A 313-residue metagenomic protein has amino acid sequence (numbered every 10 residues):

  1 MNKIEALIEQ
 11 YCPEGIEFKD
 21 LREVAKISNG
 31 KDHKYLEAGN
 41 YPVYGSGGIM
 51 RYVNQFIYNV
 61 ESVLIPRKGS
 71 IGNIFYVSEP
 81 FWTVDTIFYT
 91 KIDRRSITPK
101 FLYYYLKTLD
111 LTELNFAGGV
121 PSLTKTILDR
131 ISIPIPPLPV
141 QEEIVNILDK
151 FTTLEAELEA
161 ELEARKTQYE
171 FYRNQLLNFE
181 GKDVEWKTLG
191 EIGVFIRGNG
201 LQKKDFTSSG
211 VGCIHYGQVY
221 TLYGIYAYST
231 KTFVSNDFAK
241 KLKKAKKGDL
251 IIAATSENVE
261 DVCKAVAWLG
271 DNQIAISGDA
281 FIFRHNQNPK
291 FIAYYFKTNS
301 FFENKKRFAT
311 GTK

Functional and structural regions predicted by a protein language model:
M1, G15-E17, D129-K166, E170 (+2 more regions): Amphipathic alpha-helical segments
M1-Y11, K68: Accessory (non-catalytic) regions of SAM-dependent nucleic-acid methyltransferases and partner specificity/recognition
E5, H33-Y35, I71-S78, I87 (+7 more regions): Intrinsic, low-complexity N-terminal interaction/targeting segments
Q10-V43, F179-N199: Non-catalytic DNA-recognition/assembly elements of restriction-modification systems
I16, Y41, Y103, L148-F151 (+6 more regions): Short, structured motif recognition centered on aromatic/hydrophobic residues
R22-I71, Q202-S235, K246: DNA target-recognition patches
G45-K107, F116-G119, T124, H215 (+1 more regions): A short beta-sheet element
